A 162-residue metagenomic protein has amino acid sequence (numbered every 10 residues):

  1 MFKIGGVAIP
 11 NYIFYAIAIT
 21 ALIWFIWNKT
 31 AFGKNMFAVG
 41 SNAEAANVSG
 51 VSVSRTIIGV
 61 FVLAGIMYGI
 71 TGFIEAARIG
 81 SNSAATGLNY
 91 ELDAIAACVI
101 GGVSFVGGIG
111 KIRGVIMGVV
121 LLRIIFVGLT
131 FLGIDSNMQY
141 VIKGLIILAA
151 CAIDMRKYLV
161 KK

Functional and structural regions predicted by a protein language model:
M1-T30, T56, I79-G87, N137-M138: Transmembrane helix-bundle core of multi-pass membrane transporters and related energy-transducing complexes
G6-F14, R55-G59, I109, R113 (+4 more regions): Structural motif marking the loop-to-transmembrane transition
I13-I26, F61-T71, C98-S104, R123 (+1 more regions): Hydrophobic core segments of alpha-helical transmembrane domains in multi-pass membrane transport and ion-translocation
A21, V48-R55, V127-K162: Cytosolic-side transmembrane-helix boundaries in multi-pass membrane proteins
L22-F61: Membrane-helix/interface signature in polytopic inner-membrane proteins
F25-K29, I74-R78, N82, G107-G108 (+3 more regions): Helix-loop junctions at the membrane-solvent interface of multi-pass transporters, primarily the C-terminal
S52-E75, L92: Transmembrane alpha-helices
Y68-G69, R78-V141: Transmembrane alpha-helical segments in multi-pass inner-membrane proteins
